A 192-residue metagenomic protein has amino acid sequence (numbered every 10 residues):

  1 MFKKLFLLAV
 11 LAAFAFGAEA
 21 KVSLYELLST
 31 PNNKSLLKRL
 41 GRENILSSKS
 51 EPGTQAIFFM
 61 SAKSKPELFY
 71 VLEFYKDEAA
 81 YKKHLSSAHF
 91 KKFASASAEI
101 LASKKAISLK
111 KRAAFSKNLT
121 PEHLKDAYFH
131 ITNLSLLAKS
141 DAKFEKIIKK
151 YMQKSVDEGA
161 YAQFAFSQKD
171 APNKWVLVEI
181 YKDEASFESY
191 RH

Functional and structural regions predicted by a protein language model:
K4-F14: Sec-dependent N-terminal signal peptides
G17-F69, F74-S86, K91, A98-H192: Short S/T/G/P-rich N-terminal loop/turn motif that feeds into the first structured element of a domain
